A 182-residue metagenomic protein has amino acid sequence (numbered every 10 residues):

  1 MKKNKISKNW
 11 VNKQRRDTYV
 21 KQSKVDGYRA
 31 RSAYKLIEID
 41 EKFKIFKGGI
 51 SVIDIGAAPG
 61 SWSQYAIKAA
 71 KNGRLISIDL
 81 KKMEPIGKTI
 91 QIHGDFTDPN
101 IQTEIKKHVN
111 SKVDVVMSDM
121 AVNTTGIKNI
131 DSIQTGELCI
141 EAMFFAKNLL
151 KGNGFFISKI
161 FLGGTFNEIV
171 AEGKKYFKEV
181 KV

Functional and structural regions predicted by a protein language model:
M1-G48: Class I SAM-dependent methyltransferase Rossmann-like catalytic core, especially the SAM/SAH-binding loop
E41-K47, V109-N110, N148-L149: Glycine-rich helix-loop-beta junction characteristic of Rossmann-like nucleotide cofactor-binding loops
G48-A58: Conserved class I S-adenosyl-L-methionine
I50, G73, G154: Glycine-centered, small-residue-biased loops immediately flanking beta-strands in adenine/cofactor-binding cores
P59-K71: Conserved SAM-binding loop of SAM-dependent methyltransferases across substrates and taxa, primarily the Class I
R74-D79: Conserved SAM-binding motif I beta-strand of class I
L80-T125: S-adenosyl-L-methionine
S132-Q134, L138-V182: Conserved Class I SAM-dependent methyltransferase catalytic core
